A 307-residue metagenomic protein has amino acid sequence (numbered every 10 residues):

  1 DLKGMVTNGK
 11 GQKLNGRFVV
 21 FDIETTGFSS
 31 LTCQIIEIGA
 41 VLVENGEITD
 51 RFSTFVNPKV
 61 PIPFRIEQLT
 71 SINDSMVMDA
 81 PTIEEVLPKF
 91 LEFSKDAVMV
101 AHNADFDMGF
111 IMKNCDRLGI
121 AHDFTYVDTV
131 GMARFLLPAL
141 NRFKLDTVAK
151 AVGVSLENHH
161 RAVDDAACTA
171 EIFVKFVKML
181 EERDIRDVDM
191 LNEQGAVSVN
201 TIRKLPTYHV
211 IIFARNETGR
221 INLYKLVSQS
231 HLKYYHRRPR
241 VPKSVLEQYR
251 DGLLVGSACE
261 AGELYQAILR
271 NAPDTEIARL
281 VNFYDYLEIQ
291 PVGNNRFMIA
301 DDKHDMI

Functional and structural regions predicted by a protein language model:
D1-V6, Q12, V19, M78 (+3 more regions): Phosphodiester-processing cores and adjacent nucleic acid-binding clamps
L2-F124, P138-H160: Conserved non-catalytic scaffold segment of RNase H-like nuclease domains
